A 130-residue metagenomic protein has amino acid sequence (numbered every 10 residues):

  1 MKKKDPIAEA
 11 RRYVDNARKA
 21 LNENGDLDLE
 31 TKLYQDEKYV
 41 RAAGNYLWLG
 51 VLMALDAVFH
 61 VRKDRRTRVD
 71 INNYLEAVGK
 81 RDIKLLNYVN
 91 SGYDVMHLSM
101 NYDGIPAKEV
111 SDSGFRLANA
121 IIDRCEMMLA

Functional and structural regions predicted by a protein language model:
M1-A130: Terminal alpha-helical segments
